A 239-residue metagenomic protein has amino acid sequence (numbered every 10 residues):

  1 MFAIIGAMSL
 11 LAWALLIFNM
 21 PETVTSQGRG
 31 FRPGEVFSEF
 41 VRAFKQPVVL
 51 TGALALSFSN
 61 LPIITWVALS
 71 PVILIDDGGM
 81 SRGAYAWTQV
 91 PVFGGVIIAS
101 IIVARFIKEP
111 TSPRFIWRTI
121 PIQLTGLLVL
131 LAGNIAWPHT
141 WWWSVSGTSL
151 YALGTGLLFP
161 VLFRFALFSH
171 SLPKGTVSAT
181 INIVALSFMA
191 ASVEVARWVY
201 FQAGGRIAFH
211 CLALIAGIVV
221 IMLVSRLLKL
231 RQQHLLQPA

Functional and structural regions predicted by a protein language model:
M1-M20, W87: Helix-loop-helix hairpin linking two adjacent transmembrane segments in secondary transporters
L15-F31, S225-L236: Helix-loop junctions on the cytosolic side of multi-pass membrane transporters, especially the intracellular loop
P21-A53: Juxtamembrane intracellular "pre-TM" segments in multi-pass secondary transporters
K45-T65, S149-L150: Pair of pore-lining "gating" transmembrane helices in MFS-fold secondary transporters
A68-A84: Short amphipathic helix-loop junctions that connect adjacent transmembrane helices in Major Facilitator Superfamily/SLC
A99-R114, Y200: Helix-to-loop junctions at the C-terminal end of transmembrane segments in multipass secondary transporters
R114-V161: C-terminal transmembrane helical hairpin of 12-TM major facilitator-type secondary transporters
F163-G205, C211: A late C-terminal transmembrane helix in Major Facilitator Superfamily
